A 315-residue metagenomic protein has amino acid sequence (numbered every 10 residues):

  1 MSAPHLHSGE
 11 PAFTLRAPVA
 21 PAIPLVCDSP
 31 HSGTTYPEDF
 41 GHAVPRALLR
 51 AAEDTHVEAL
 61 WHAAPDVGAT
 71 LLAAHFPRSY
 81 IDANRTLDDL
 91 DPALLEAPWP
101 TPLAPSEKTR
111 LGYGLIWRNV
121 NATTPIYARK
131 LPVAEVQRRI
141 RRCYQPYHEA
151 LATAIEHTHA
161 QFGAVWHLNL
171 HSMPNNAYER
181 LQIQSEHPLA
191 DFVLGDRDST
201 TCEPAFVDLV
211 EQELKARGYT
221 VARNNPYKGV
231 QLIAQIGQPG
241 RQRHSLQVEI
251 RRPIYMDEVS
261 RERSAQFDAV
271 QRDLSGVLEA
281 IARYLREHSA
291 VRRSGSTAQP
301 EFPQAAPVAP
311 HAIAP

Functional and structural regions predicted by a protein language model:
M1-H167, S172-L246, I250-P315: N-terminal catalytic or cofactor-binding beta/alpha core of small enzyme domains
